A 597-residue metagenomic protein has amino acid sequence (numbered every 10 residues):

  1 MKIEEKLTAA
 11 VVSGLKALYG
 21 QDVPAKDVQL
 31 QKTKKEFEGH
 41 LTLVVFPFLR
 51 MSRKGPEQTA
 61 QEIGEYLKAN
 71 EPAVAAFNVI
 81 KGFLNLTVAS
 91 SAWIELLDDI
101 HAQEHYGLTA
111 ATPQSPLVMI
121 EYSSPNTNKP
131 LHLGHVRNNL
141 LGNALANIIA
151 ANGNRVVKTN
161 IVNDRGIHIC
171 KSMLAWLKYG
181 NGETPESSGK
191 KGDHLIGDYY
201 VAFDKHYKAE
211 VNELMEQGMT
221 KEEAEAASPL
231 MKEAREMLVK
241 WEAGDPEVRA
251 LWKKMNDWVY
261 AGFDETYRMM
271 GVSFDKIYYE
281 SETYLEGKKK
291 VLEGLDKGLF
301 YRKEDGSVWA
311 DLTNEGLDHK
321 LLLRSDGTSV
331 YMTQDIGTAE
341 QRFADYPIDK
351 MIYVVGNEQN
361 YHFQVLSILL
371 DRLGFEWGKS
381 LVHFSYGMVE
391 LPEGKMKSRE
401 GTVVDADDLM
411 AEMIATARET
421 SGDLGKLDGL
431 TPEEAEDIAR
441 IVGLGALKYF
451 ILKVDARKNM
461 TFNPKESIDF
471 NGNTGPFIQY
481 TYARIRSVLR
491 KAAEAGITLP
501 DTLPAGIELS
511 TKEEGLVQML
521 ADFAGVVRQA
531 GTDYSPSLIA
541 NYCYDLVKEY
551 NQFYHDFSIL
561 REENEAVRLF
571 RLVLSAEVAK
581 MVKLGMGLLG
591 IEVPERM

Functional and structural regions predicted by a protein language model:
M1-I94, T112-M597: Non-catalytic interaction-recognition regions
E95-I100: Short, charged, solvent-exposed linker or helix-capping segments at domain edges/interfaces that act as flexible hinges
H101-P113: Flexible, low-complexity linker/hinge segments
